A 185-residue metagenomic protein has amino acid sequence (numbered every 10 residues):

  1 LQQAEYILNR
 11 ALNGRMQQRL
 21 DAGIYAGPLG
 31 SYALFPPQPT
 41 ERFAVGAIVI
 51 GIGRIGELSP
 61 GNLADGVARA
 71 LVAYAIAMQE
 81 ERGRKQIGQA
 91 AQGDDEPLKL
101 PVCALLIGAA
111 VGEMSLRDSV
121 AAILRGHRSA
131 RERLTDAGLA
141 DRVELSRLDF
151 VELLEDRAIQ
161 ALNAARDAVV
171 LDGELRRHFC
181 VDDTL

Functional and structural regions predicted by a protein language model:
L1-L29: Short, conserved "active-site rim" segments that organize catalytic pockets and cofactor/ligand binding
Q17, A26, R42-G46, K99: Alpha-helical context
I24-P37, K85: A short, well-structured beta->alpha microelement
S31-L58: A glycine- and small-residue-enriched flexible loop/hinge segment at structural boundaries
V49-T184: Phosphate/ribose-phosphate-bearing ligand recognition and processing surfaces, centered on ADP-ribose/NAD(+/P+) systems
